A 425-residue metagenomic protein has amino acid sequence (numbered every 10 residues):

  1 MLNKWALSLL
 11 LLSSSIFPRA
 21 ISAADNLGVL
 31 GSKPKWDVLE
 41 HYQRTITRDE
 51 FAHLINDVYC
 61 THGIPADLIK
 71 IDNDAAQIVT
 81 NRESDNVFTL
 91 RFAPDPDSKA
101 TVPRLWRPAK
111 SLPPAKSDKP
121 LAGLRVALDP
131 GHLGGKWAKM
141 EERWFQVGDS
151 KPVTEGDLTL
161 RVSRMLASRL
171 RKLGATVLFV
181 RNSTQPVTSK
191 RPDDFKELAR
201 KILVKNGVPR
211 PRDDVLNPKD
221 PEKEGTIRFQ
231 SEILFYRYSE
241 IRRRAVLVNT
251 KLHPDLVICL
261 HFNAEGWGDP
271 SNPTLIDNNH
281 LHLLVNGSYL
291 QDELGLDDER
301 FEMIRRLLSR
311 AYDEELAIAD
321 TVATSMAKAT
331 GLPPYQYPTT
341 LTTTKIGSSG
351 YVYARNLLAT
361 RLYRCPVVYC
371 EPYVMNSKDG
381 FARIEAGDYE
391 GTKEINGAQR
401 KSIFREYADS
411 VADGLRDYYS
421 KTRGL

Functional and structural regions predicted by a protein language model:
M1-L2: N-terminal secretory signal peptides that target proteins for export/translocation
W5-L9, I16, A20-L425: Catalytic-site microenvironment of enzymes that process N-acetyl-hexosamine-containing cell-wall polysaccharides
